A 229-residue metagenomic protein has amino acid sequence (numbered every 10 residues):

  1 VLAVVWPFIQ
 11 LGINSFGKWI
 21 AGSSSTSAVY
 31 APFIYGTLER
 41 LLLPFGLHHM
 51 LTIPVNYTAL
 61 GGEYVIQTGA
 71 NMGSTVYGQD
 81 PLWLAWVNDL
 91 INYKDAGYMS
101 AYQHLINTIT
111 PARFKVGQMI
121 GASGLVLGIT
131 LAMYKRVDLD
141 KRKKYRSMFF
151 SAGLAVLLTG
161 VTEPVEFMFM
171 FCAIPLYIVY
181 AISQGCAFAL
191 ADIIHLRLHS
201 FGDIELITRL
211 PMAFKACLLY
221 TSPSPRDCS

Functional and structural regions predicted by a protein language model:
L2, W6-I9, L42, M133 (+2 more regions): Alpha-helical membrane-inserting segments
A3-W83: Aromatic-rich transmembrane-lumenal/periplasmic boundary elements in polytopic membrane proteins
A21-I34, L41, S100-I106, D140-M148 (+2 more regions): Membrane-interfacial loop-to-helix junctions in multi-pass transporters
Y30-M50, Q103-S123, A216-L219: Hydrophobic alpha-helical transmembrane segments
M72-T110: Membrane-interface interhelical connector segments
K94-I174, R197: Alpha-helical membrane segments and immediately flanking helix-loop junctions that form or couple to the substrate/ion
F167-M168, D192-L219: Transmembrane helix-loop junctions at the membrane interface of multipass transporters and ion channels
Y220-C228: Single conserved hydrophobic/aromatic residue that forms the stacking wall/gate of nucleotide- or nucleobase-binding
